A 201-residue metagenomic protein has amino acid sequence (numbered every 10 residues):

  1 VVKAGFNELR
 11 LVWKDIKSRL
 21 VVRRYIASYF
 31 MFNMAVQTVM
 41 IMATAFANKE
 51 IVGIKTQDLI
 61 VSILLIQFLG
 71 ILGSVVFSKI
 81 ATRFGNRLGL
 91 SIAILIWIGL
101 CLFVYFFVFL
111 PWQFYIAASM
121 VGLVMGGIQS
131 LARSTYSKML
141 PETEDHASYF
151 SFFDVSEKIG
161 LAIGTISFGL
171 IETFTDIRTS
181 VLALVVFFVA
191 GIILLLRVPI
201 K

Functional and structural regions predicted by a protein language model:
V1-I26: Juxtamembrane intracellular "pre-TM" segments in multi-pass secondary transporters
I41-D58: Short amphipathic helix-loop junctions that connect adjacent transmembrane helices in Major Facilitator Superfamily/SLC
L72-N86, E172: Helix-to-loop junctions at the C-terminal end of transmembrane segments in multipass secondary transporters
L88-F103: Structural signature of the two symmetry-related core transmembrane helices
Y105-A117: Helix-loop junctions at membrane interfaces in 12-TM secondary transporters
G127-P141: Intracellular juxtamembrane helix-capping segments at the cytosolic ends of symmetry-related transmembrane helices
L170-F188: A membrane-interface helix-boundary motif in multi-pass transporters
L182-K201: Multi-pass alpha-helical transporter architecture, strongest for 12-TM Major Facilitator/SLC carriers used
